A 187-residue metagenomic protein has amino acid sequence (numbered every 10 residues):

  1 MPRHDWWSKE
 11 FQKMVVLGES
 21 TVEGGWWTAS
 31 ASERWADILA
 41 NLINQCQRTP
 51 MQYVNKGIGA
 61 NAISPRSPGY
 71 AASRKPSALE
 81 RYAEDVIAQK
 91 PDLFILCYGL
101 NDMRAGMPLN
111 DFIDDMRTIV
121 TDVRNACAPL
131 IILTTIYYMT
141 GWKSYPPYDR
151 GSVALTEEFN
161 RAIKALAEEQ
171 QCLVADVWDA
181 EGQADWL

Functional and structural regions predicted by a protein language model:
M1-G59, S64-S67, Y82-K90: Serine-esterase "nucleophile elbow" of acetyl-processing enzymes
S8-K9, E33, D37-T49, S73-L187: Alpha-helical cap/lid subdomain in secreted, periplasmic, or secretory-pathway luminal O-acyl-processing enzymes
G69-A71: A short, charged, and often flexible helix/loop element on the N-terminal side of the glycosyltransferase catalytic
